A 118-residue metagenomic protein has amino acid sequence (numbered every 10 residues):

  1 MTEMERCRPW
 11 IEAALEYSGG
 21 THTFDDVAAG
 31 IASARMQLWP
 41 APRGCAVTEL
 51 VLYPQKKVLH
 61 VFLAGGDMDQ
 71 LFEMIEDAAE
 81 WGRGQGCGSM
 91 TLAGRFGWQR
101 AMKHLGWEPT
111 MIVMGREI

Functional and structural regions predicted by a protein language model:
M1-H22: Short amphipathic alpha-helix that is part of the acyltransferase structural core
L15-M36: Active-site rim helix/loop that mediates acceptor-substrate recognition in acyltransferases
V27-A29, L50-V51, E80: Short, flexible, glycine/charge-rich loop motifs used to bind or transfer phosphoryl groups or to couple energy/partner
A32-D69: Conserved donor-binding loop and adjoining core beta-sheet/short helix segment in diverse acyl/aminoacyl transferases
M36, H104-W107: Short glycine-aromatic motifs
A41-G44, G84-C87, E108-T110: Short glycine/proline-enriched coil/turn segments at helix->beta-strand junctions
K56-L105: Acyl-donor binding region in acyl/amide transferases
A93, E108-I118: Conserved catalytic-core motifs of GNAT/GCN5-like acyltransferases
